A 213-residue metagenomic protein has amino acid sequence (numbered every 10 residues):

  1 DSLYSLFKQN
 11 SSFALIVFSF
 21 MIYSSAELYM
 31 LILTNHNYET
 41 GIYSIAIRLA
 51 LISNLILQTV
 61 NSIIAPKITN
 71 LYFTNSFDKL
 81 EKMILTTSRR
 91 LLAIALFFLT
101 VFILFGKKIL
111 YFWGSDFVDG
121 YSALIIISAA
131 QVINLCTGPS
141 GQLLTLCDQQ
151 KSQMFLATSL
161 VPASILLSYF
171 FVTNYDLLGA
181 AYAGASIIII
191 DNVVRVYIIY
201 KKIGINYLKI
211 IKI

Functional and structural regions predicted by a protein language model:
D1-S24, K67, Y72-K79, I203-I213: Interhelical loop/hinge segments that connect adjacent transmembrane helices in multipass membrane
S11-S12, E27-Y29, G41-Q58, R90: Alpha-helical transmembrane segments of polytopic membrane transporters and translocases
M21, R48-L51, L99, Q131 (+2 more regions): Residue-level recognition of pore/gate-forming positions within transmembrane alpha-helices of multi-pass
S25, T34-N37, L146-D148, N174: Helix-loop interface residues and adjacent transmembrane-helix termini in multi-pass membrane transporters, primarily
N37, F77, L85, I103-V132 (+1 more regions): Interfacial segments at transmembrane-helix termini and the short loops linking adjacent helices
A46, A50-S76, E81, G141-L146: Helix-loop junctions and terminal segments of transmembrane helices in multi-pass membrane transport/translocation
G106, L110, K151, T158-V193 (+1 more regions): Membrane-interface helix-loop junctions in multi-pass transport and translocation proteins
A129-S159, I199: Membrane-interface junctions at transmembrane-helix termini in multi-pass inner-membrane proteins
